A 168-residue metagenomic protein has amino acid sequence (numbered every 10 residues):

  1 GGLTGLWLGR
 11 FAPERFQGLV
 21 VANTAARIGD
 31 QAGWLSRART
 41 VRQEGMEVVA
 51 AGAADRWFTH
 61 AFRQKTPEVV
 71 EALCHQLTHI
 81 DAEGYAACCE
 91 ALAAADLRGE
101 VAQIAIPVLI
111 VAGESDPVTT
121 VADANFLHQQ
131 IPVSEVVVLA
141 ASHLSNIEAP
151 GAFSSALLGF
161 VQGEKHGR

Functional and structural regions predicted by a protein language model:
L3-A50, W57: Flexible "cap/lid" loop of the alpha/beta hydrolase fold
V20, R56, L109-V111, V137: Conserved hydrophobic packing residues within short motifs/helices of P-loop NTPase cores of ABC-family ATPases
G29-G33, Q43-Q103: Conserved alpha/beta-hydrolase catalytic His-Asp/Glu region
A53, C89-L92, L127, F153 (+2 more regions): Hydrophobic "lid"/C-terminal helical patch of Rossmann-like NAD(P)-dependent dehydrogenase/epimerase domains
I104, I110-A112, D116: Short beta-strand/loop motif that positions the catalytic acidic residue of the alpha/beta-hydrolase fold
P117-D123: Conserved alpha/beta-hydrolase "acid-adjacent" motif
V133-R168: Catalytic active-site module of serine/aspartate enzymes centered on a nucleophile-bearing elbow/loop
